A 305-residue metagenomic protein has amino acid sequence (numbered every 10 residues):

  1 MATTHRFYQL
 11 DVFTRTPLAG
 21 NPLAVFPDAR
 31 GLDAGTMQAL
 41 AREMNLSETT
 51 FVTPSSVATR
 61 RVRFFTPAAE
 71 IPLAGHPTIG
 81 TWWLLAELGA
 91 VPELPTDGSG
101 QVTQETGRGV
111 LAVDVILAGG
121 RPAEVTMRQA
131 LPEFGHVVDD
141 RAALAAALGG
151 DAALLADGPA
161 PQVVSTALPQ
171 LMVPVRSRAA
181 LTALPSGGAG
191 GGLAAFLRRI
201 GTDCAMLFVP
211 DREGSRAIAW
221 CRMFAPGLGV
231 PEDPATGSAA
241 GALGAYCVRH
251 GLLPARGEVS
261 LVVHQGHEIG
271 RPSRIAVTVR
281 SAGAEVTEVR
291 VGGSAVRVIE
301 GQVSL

Functional and structural regions predicted by a protein language model:
M1-L73, I79-L305: Active-site proximal loop and beta-alpha junction motif in alpha/beta enzyme cores
